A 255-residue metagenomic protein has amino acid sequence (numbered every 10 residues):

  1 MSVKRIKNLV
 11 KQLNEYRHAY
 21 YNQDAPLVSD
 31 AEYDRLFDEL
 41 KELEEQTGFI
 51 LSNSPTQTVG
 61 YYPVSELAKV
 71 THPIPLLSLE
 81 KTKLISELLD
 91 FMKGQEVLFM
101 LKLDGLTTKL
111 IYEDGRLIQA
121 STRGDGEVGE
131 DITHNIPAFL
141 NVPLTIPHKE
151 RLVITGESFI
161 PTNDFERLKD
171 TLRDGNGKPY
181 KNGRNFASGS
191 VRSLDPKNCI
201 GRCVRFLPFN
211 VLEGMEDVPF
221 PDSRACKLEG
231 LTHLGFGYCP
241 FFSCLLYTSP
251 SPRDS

Functional and structural regions predicted by a protein language model:
M1-I146, E166, N185, V191: Phosphate/adenylate-binding "loop-and-lid" substructures adjacent to NTP/NAD/dNTP-binding pockets in NTP-dependent
L84-E87, D164-F165, G214-E216, L245-L246: A short acidic, often aromatic-flanked loop/helix-cap motif at beta-alpha or helix-coil junctions that lines enzyme
E96-M100, P179-Y180, Y238-F241: Short secondary-structure capping/junction motifs at helix and strand boundaries
L103, V211, P252: Hydrophobic pocket-lining residues within nucleotide cofactor-binding pockets
I111-Y112, R116-E229: Covalent nucleotidyltransferase
E157, C239-L246: Acidic carboxylate-rich catalytic motifs and surrounding loops in phosphoryl-/glycosyl-chemistry enzymes
G230-C239: Covalent nucleotidyltransferase
Y247-S255: Single conserved hydrophobic/aromatic residue that forms the stacking wall/gate of nucleotide- or nucleobase-binding
